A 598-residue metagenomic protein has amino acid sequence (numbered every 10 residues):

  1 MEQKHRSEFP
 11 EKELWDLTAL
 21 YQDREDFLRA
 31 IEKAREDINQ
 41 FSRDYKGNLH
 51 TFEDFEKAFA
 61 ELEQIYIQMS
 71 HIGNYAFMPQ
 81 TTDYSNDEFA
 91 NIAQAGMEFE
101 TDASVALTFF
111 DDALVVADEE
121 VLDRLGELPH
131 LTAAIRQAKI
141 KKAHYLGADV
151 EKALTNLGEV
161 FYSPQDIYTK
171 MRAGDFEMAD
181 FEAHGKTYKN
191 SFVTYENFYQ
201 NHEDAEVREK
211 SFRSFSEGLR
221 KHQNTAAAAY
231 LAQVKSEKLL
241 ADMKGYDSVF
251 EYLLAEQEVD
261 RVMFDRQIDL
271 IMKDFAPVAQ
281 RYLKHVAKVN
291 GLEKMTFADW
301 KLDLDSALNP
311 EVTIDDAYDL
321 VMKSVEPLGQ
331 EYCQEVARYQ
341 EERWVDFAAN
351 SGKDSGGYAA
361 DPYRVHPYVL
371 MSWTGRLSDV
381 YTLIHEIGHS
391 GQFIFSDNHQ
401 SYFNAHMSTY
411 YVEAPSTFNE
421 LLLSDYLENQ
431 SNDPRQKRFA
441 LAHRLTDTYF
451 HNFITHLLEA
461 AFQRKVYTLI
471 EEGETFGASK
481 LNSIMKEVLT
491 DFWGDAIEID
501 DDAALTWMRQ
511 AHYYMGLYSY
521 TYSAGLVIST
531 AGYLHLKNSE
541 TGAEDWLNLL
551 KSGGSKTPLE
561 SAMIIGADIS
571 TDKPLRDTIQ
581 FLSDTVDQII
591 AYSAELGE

Functional and structural regions predicted by a protein language model:
M1-S306, Y318, Y592-E598: A well-structured
E8-E11, Q22, F110, L114-V115 (+11 more regions): C-terminal, non-catalytic "cap/extension" segments appended to globular domains
G245, T374-I394, S416, L421 (+2 more regions): Active-site recognition of the HExxH zinc-binding catalytic motif
K288-P327, C333, Q392, F439-L441 (+3 more regions): Long, K/E/R/D-enriched contiguous segments that form extended
A307-V312, V345-V365: Catalytic zinc-binding patch centered on the HExxH motif and its immediate surroundings that defines zinc-dependent
N309-I314, P362-I384: Short pre-active-site segment immediately N-terminal to the catalytic Zn-binding motif
K323-Q334, A360, H389, F393-S401 (+1 more regions): Conserved helix-loop functional segments at active or binding sites
M407-Q436, L445-D447, H451, G525: Post-HExxH zinc-binding segment in Zn-dependent metallohydrolases
